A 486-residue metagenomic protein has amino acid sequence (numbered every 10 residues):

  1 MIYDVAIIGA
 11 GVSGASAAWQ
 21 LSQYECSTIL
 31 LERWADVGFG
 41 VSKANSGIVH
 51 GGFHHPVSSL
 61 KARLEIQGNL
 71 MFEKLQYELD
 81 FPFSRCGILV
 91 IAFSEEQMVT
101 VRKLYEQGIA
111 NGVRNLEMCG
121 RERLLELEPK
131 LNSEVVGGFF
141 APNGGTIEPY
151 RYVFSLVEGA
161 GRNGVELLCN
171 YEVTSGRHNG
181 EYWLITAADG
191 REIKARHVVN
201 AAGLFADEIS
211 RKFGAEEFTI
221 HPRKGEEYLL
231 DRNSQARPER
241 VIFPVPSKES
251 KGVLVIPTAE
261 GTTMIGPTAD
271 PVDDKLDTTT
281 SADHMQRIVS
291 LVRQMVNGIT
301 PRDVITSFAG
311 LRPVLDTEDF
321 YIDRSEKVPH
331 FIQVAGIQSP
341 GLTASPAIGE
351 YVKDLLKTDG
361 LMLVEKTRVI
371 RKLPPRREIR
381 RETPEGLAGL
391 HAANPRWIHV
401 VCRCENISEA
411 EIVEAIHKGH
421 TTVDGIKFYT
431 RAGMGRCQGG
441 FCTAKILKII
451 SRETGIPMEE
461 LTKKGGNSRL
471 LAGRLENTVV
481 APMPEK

Functional and structural regions predicted by a protein language model:
D4-L30: N-terminal Rossmann-like FAD-binding beta1-loop-alpha1 element of flavoenzymes
S16, G176-E181, T186-G266, D270-S281 (+3 more regions): Flavin-dependent oxidoreductases
Q23-A44: Glycine-rich FAD pyrophosphate-binding loop
G47-L127, G252-V253: Dinucleotide-binding Rossmann-like beta1-alpha1 core, especially the glycine-rich loop that anchors the ADP
P56, R63-I66, I91-T100, F139-E158 (+3 more regions): Short beta-strand to alpha-helix junction loop
F139-H197: Helical element adjacent to the flavin cofactor pocket in flavoenzyme catalytic cores
S250, A259-E260, P271, L276-V401 (+3 more regions): C-terminal catalytic lobe of FAD-dependent flavoproteins
S408-G419, F441-E459: Iron-sulfur (Fe-S) cluster-binding segments and ferredoxin-like electron-carrier domains, especially [2Fe-2S]
